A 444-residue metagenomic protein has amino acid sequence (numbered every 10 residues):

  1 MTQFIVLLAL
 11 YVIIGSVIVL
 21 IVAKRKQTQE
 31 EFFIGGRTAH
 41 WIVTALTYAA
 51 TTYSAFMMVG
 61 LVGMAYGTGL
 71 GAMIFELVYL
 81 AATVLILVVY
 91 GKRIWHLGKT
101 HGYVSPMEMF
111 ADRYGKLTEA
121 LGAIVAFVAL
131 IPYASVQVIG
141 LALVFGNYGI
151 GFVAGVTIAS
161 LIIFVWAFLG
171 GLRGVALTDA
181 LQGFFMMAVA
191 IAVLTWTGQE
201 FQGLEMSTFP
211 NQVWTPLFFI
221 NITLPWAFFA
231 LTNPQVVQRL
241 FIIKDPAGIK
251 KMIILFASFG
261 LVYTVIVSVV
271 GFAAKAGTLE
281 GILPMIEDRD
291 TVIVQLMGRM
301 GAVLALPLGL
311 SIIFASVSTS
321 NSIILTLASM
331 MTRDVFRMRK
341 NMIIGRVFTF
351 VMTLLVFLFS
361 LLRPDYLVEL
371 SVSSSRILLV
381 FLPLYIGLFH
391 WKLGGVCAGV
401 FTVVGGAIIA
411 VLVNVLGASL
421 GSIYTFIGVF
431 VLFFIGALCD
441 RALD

Functional and structural regions predicted by a protein language model:
M1-I21, V396-D444: A generic transmembrane alpha-helix motif of multi-pass inner-membrane proteins
M1-V59, A167-R173, V189, P246 (+1 more regions): Membrane-interface "cap" regions at the ends of multi-pass membrane proteins
G15, I74-A167, P225-W226, F314-S322: Helix-loop-helix module between adjacent transmembrane segments
V17-R25, G91, I131-V138, N147-I158 (+8 more regions): Hydrophobic alpha-helical segments and their helix-loop junctions in multi-pass secondary transporters
I34-H101, L224, V236, P246-I282 (+2 more regions): Membrane-interface helix-loop-helix modules in multi-pass membrane proteins
W41-Y48, L85-I86, K116-A129, I158-A159 (+3 more regions): Select transmembrane alpha-helical segments in multipass membrane proteins
G102-A111, G171-A180, T232-V265, G281-V292 (+2 more regions): Hydrophobic, small-residue-rich membrane helices and short re-entrant helix-turn-helix hairpins that build
K116-A120, S329-D365: Loop-to-transmembrane helix boundary motifs in multi-pass membrane proteins
